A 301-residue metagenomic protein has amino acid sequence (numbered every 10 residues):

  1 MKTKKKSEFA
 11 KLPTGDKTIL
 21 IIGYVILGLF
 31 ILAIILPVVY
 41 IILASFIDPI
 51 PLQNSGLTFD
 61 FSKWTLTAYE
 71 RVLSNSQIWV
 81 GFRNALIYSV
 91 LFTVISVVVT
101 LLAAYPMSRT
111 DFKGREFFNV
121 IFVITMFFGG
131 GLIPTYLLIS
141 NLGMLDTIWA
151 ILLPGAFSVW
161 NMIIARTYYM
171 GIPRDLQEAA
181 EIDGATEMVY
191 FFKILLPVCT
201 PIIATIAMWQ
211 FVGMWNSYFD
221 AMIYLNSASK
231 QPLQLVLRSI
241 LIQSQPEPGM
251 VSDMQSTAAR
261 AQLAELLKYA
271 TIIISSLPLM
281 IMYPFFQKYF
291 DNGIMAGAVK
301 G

Functional and structural regions predicted by a protein language model:
K2-G301: A hydrophobic, multi-pass inner-membrane permease signature
